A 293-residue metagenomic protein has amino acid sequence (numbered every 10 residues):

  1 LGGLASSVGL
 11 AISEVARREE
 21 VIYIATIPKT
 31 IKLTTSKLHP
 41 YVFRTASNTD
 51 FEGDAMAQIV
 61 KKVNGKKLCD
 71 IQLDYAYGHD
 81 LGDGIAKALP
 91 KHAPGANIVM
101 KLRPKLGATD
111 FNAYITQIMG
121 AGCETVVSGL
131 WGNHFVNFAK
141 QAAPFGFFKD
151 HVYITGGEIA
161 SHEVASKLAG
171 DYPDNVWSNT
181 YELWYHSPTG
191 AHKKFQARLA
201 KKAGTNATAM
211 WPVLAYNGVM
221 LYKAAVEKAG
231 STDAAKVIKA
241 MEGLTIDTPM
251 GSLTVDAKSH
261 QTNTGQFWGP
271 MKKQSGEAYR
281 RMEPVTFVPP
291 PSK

Functional and structural regions predicted by a protein language model:
L1, Q58-I59, T109-G122, P144: Short, well-structured alpha-helical segments in soluble
L1-L102, V152-S178: Extracytoplasmic ligand/sensor domains, especially the bilobed periplasmic-binding protein
S6-R17, T116, A121-F145, G218-V219: Hydrophobic alpha-helical
E52, L81, W131-H134, A191 (+2 more regions): Catalytic-loop motifs flanking and including active-site residues across diverse enzymes
E52-A55, R103-Q117, P188-A191: Structural motif
A93-R103, G122-T125, F147-V152, K201-T208: A local structural motif
A139-Y216, E227-G230, M271-S292: Extracellular/periplasmic periplasmic-binding protein-like sensory domains
K201-A209, L221-R281: Segments of small-molecule ligand-sensing domains
